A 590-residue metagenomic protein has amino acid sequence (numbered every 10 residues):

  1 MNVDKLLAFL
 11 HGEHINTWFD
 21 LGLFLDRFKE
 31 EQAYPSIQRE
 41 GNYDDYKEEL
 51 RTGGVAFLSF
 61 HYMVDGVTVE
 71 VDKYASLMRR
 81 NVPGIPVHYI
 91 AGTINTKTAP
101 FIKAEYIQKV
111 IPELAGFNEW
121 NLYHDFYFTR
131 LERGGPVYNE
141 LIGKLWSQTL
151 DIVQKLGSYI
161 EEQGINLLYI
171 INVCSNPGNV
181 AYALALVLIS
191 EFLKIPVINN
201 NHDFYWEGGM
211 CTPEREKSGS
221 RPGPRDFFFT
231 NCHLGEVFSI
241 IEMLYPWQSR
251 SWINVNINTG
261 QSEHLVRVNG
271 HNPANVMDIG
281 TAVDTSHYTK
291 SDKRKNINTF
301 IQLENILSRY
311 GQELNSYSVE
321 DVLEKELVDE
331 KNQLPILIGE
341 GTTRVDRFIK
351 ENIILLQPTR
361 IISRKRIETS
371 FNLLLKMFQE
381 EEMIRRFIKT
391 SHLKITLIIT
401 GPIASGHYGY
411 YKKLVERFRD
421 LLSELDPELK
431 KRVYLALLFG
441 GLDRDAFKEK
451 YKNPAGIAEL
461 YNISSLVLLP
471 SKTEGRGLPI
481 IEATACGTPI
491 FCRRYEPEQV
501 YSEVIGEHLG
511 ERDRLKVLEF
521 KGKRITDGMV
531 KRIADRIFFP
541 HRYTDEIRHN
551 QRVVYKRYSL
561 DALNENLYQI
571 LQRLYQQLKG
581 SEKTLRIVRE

Functional and structural regions predicted by a protein language model:
M1-E474, L478-E590: Catalytic cores of nucleotide-sugar-dependent glycosyltransferases that transfer UDP/GDP/TDP-activated
